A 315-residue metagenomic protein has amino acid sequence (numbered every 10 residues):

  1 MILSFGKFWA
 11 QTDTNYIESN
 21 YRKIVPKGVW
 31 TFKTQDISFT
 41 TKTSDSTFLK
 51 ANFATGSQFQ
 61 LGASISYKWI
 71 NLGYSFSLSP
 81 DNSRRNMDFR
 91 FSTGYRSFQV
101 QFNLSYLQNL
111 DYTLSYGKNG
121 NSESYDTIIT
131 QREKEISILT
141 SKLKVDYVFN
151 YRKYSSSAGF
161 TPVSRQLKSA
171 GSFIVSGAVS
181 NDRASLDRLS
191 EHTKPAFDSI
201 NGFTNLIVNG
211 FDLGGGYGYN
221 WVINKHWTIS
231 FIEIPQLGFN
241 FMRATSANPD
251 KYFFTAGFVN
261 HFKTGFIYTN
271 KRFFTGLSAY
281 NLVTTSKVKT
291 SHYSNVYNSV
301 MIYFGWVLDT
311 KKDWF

Functional and structural regions predicted by a protein language model:
M1-E18, W227, F304-L308, F315: Bacterial Sec-dependent N-terminal signal peptides
N20-P26, F59, K68-I70, R96-V100 (+6 more regions): Outer-envelope beta-barrel architecture signal
G28, L61-Y67, F89-Y95, L143-F149 (+6 more regions): Residues on the lipid-exposed face of transmembrane beta-strands in outer-membrane beta-barrel proteins
W30-D36, Y67-N71, F76-P80, Y95-S97 (+7 more regions): Transmembrane beta-strands of outer-membrane beta-barrel pores
T31-D45, K50, N103-S141, Y280 (+1 more regions): Outer-membrane beta-barrel translocator/channel fold
T34-Q60, N71-N82: Surface-exposed strand-loop-strand hairpins of Gram-negative outer-membrane beta-barrel proteins
K50-Q60, T113-G117, T127-T140, D182-K194 (+5 more regions): Extracellular/periplasm-exposed beta-strand and loop segments of Gram-negative cell-envelope proteins, dominated by
H261-F315: Predominantly the C-terminal beta-signal and adjacent terminal strand-loop region of outer-membrane beta-barrel
